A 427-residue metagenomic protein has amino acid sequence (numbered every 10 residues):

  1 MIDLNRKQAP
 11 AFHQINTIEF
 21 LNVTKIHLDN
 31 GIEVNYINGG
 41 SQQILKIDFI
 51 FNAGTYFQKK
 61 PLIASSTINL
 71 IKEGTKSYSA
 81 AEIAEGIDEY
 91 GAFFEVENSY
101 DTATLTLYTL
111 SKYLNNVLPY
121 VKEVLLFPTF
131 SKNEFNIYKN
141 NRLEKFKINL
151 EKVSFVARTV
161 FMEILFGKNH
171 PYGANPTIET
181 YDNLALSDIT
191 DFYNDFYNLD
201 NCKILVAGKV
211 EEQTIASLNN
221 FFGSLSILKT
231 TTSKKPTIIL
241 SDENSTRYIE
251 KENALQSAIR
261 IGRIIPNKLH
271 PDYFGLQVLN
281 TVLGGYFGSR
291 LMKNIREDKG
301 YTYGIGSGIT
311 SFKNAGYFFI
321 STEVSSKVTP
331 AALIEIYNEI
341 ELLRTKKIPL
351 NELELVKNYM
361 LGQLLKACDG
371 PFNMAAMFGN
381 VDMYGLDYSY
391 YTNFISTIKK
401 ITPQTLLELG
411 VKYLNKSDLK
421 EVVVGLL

Functional and structural regions predicted by a protein language model:
M1-E85, T190-N294, L333, K420-L427: His/Glu-rich zincin catalytic helix
M1-Q8, E82-T231, E297-L427: Charge-rich, well-structured scaffold segments of protease-associated domains
